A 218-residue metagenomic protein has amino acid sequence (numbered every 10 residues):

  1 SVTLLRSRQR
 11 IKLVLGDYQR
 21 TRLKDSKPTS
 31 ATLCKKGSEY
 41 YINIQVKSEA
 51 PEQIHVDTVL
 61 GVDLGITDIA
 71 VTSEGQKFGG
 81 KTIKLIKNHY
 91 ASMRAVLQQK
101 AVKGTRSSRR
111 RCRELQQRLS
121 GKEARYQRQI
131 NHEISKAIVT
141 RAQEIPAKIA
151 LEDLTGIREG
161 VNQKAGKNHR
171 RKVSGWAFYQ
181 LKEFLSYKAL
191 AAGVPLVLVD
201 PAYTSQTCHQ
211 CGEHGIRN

Functional and structural regions predicted by a protein language model:
S1-C34, R171, G175: Acidic carboxylate diad motif detector
R22-D25, K35-N218: Positively charged, helix-rich recognition surfaces that bind polyanionic ligands
